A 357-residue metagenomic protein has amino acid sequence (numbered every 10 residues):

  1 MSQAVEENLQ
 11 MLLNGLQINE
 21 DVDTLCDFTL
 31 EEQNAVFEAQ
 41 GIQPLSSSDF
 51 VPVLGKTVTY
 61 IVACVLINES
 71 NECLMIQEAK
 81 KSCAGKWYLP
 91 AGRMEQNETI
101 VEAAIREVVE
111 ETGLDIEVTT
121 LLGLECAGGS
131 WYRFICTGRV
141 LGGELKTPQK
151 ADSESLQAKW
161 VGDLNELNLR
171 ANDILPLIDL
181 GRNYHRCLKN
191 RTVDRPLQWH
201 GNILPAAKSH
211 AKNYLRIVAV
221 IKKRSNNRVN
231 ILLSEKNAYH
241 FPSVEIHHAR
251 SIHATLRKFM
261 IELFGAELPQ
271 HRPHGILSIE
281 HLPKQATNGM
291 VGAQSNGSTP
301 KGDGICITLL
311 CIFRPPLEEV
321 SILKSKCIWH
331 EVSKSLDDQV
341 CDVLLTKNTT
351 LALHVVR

Functional and structural regions predicted by a protein language model:
E6-A63, H185-L215: Acidic, metal-coordinating catalytic segment for phosphate/diphosphate chemistry, firing primarily on the Nudix
V62-L66, I217-K222: Short beta-strand scaffold segments in enzyme catalytic cores
E72-C73: Hydrophobic "anchor" residues
S82-G85, N237-H240: A conserved beta-turn-beta hairpin within the catalytic core of GNAT-like acetyltransferases that forms part
Y88: Conserved glycine-rich beta-strand-loop-beta hairpin in the small C-terminal domain of fold type I
M94-E117, G123-H210, V244-R357: Unchanged
